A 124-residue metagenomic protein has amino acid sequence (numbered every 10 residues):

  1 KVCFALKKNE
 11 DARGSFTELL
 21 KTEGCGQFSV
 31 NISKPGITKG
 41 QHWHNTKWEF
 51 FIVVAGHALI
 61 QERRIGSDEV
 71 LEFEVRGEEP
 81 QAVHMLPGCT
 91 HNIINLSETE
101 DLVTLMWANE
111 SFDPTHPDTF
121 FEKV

Functional and structural regions predicted by a protein language model:
K1-L6, L19: Terminal amphipathic alpha-helical/low-complexity segments used for targeting or macromolecular assembly
N9-Q41: A short glycine-rich, His/Asp/Glu-containing loop-to-beta-strand
F16, G40-H42, I60-E62, V83-M85 (+1 more regions): Short beta-strand His + acidic residue motifs that chelate non-heme Fe in jelly-roll/DSBH and cupin folds
K21-G24, A55, I94: Hydrophobic alpha-helix feature that most strongly marks membrane-spanning transmembrane helices and their immediate
C25, I37-F50, G77-E79: A short beta-loop-beta micro-motif enriched in histidine and acidic residues
T46-I65: Glycine- and acidic-residue-biased ligand/ion/polar-headgroup-sensing regions
R64-G88: Short acidic-glycine-tyrosine-enriched beta hairpin
S67-E69, L96-V124: Double-stranded beta-helix
